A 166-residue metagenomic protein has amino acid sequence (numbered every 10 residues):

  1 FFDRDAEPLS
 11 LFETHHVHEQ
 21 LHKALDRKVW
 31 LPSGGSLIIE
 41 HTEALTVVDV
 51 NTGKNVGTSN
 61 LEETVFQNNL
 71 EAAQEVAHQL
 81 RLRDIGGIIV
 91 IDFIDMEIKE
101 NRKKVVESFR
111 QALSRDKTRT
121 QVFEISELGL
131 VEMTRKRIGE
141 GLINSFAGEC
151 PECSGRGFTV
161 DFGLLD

Functional and structural regions predicted by a protein language model:
F1-D166: DE-rich acidic low-complexity regions and acidic surface loops
